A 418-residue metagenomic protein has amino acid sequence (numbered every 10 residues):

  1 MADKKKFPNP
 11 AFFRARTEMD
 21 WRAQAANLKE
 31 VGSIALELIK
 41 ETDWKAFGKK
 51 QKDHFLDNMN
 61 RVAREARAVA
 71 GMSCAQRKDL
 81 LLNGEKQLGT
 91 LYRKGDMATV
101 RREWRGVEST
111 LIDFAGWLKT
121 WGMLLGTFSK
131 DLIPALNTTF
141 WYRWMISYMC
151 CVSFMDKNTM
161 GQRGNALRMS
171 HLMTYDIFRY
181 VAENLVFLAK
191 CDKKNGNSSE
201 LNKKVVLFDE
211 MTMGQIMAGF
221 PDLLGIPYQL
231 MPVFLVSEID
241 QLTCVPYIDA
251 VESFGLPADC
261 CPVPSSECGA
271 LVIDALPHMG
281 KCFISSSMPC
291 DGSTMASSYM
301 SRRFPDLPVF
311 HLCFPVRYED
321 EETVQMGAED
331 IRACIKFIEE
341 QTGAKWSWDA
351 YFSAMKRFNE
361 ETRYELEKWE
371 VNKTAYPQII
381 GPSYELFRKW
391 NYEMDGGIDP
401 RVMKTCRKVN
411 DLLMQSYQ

Functional and structural regions predicted by a protein language model:
Q24, T323, G327-D330, A354: Amphipathic alpha-helix face/heptad-repeat signature
G32-E41, A46-Q51, F55-K204, K336-Q418: A charged, amphipathic alpha-helical module
N202-V206, K281-I284: Short active-site oxyanion
L207-T212, S285-P289: Structural motif
E210-I226, S298: Histidine-anchored nucleotide/phosphate-binding helix
D222-V236: N-terminal glycine-rich anion-binding loop in soluble enzyme alpha/beta folds
P232-M326: Active-site and donor-binding regions of nucleotide-sugar-utilizing enzymes
Y299, M326-A333, F337: Alpha-helical scaffold elements adjacent to nucleotide-binding pockets in ATP/GTP-utilizing enzyme cores
